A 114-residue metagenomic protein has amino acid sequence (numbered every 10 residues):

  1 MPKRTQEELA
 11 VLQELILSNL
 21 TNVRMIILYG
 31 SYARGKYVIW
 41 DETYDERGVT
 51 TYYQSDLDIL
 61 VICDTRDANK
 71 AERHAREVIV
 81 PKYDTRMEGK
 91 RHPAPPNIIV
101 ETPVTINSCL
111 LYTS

Functional and structural regions predicted by a protein language model:
M1-L20, E46-N107: Metal-dependent nucleotidyltransferase catalytic core
V23-Y44: Short gly/ser-rich loop at a beta-strand->alpha-helix junction or flexible surface loop bordering the NTP-binding
Y37, N107-C109: Acidic pyrophosphate-coordinating catalytic loop
Y112-T113: Conserved small/polar residues in nucleotide/adenosyl-binding loops
